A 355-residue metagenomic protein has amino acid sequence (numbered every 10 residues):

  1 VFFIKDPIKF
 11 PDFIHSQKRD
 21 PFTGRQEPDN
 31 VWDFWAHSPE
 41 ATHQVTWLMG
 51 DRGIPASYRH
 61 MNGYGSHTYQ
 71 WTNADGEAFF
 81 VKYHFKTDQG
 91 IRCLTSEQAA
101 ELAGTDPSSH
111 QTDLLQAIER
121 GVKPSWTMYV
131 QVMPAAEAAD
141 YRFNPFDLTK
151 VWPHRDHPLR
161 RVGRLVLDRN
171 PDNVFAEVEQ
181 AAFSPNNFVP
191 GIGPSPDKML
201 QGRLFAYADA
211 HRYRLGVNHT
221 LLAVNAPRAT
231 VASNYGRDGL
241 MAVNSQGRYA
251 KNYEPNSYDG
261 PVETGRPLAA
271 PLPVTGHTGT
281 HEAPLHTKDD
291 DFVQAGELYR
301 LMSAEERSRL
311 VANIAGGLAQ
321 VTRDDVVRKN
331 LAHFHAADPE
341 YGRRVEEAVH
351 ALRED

Functional and structural regions predicted by a protein language model:
V1-D355: Active-site-adjacent core segments of small-molecule enzymes
